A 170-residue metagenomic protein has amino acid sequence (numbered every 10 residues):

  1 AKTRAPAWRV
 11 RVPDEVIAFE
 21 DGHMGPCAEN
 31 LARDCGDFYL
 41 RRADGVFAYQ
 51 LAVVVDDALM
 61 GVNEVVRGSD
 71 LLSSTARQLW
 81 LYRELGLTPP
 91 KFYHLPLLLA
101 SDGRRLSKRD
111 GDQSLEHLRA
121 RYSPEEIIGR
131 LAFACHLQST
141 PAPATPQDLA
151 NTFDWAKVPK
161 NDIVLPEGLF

Functional and structural regions predicted by a protein language model:
A1-S107, S114-L118, E167-F170: Active-site cores that bind ATP or allylic diphosphates and position pyrophosphate for catalysis
E15, R104-L106, D110-F170: Non-catalytic terminal extensions that flank enzyme cores
